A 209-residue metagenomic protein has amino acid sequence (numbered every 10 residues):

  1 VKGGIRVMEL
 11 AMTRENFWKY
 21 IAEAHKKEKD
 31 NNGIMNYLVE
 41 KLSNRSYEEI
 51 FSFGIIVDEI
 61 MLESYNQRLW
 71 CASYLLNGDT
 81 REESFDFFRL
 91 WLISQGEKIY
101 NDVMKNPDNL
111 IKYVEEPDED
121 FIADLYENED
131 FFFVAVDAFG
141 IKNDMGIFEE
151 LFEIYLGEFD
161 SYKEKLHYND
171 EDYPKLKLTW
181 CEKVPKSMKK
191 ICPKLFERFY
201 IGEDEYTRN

Functional and structural regions predicted by a protein language model:
V1-V7: Short, Lys/Arg-enriched N-terminal segments with co-localized hydrophobic residues within the first ~10-30 amino acids
M8-N66, N209: N-terminal domain-onset segments
R14, W18, N143-N209: Long, solvent-exposed, polar/charged low-complexity segments
F17-I21, I34-L42, V57, R89 (+4 more regions): Generic structural signal of hydrophobic/aromatic residues within well-ordered alpha-helices of folded domains
L38-E119: Core of folded catalytic or high-affinity ligand/protein-binding domains in predominantly eukaryotic proteins
D102-N143: An exposed acidic His-Trp-rich patch
